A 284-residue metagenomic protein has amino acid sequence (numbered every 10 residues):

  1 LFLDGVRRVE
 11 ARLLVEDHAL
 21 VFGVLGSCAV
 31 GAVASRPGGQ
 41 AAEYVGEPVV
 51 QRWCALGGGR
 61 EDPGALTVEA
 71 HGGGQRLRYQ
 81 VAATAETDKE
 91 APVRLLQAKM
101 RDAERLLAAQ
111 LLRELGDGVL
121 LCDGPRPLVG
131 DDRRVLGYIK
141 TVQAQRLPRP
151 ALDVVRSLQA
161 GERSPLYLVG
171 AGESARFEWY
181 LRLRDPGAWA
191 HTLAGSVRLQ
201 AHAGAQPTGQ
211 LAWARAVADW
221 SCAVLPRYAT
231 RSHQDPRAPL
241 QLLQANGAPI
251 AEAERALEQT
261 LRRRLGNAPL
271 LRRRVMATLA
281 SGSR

Functional and structural regions predicted by a protein language model:
L1-L3: Short hydrophobic beta-strand that contains or immediately precedes a catalytic carboxylate
G5-A11: Short acidic, Gly/Ser-rich segments with clustered Asp/Glu that frequently serve as metal-coordination loops in enzyme
R12-V15, G38-R284: Long, contiguous domain-sized segments
D17-A19: Short, solvent-exposed amphipathic alpha-helical segments in soluble enzyme and RNA/protein-processing domains
V21-L25: Hydrophobic core positions in small helical hairpin nucleic-acid-binding modules
V33-R36: Short beta-strand-to-coil "C-cap" segments at the C-terminal boundary of structured domains/repeats, marking
